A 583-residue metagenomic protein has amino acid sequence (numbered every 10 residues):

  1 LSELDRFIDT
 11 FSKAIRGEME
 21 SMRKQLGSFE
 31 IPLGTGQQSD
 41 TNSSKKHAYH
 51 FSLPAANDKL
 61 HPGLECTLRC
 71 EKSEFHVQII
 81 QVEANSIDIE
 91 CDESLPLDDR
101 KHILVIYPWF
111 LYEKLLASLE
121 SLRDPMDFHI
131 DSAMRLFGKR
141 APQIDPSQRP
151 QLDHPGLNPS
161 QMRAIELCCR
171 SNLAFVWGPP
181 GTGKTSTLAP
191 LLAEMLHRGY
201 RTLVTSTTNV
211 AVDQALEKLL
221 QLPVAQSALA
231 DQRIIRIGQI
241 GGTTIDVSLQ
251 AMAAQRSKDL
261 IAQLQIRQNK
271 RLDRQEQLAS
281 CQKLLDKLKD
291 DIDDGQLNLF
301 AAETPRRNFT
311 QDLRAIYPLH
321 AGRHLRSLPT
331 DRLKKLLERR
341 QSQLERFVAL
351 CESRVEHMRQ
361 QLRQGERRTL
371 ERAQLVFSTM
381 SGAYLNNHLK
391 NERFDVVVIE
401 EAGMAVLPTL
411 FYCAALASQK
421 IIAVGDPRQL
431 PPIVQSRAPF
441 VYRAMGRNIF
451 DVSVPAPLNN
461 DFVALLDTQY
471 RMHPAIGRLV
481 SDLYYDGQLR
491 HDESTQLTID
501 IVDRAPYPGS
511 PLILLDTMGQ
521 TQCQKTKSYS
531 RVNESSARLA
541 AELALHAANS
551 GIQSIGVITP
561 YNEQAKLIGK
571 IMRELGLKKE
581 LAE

Functional and structural regions predicted by a protein language model:
L1-R16, E20, K24-H47, F51-R163 (+1 more regions): Pre-ATPase regulatory/linker segments immediately N-terminal to the P-loop/RecA-like helicase/translocase core
Q148-R149, T205-S206, V210-R393, I433-G446 (+2 more regions): Conserved P-loop NTPase motor core of helicases/translocases
D153-R170, T187, S378, V532-S536: N-terminal pre-P-loop "Q-motif" helix
S160, R170-V176, G199-Y200, Q374: Pre-Walker A (Motif I) flank of P-loop NTPase domains
R170-L191: Walker A/P-loop
P179, T207, P560: P-loop (Walker A) phosphate-binding loop of NTP-binding proteins
T185-Y200, Q214-L222, A415: Walker A/P-loop NTP-binding motif
R198, S381-E583: Conserved helicase motor core of SF1/SF2 NTP-dependent helicases
